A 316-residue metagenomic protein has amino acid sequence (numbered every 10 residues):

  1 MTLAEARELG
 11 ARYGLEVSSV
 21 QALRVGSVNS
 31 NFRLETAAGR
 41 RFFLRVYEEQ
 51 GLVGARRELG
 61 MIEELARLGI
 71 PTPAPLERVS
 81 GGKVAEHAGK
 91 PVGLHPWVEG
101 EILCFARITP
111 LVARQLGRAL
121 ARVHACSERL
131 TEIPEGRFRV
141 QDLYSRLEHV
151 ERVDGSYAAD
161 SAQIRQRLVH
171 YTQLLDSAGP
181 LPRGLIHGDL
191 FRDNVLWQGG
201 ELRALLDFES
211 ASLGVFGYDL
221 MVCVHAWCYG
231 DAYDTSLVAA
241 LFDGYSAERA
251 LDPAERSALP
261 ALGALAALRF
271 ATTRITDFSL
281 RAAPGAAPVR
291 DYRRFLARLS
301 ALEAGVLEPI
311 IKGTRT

Functional and structural regions predicted by a protein language model:
M1-S80, E201, V306, G313-T316: Conserved NTP-binding catalytic cores of kinases and kinase-like/nucleotidyltransferase enzymes across multiple kinase
T2-A11, R129-I133, Y144-G188, A250: An alpha-helical support segment within catalytic cores of ATP-dependent transferases
N29-T36, F43-L44, P75, T172-Y218 (+1 more regions): Active-site acidic catalytic loop and adjacent metal/ATP-binding pocket of ATP-dependent phosphoryl transfer enzymes
A37-E132: ATP-binding pocket architecture of kinase catalytic cores
G81, V92-F105, E148-V153, L268-G285: A glycine-centered beta->alpha junction motif in the catalytic cores of kinase/phosphotransferase enzymes
F105-D160, L181-R183, A286-V289: A cross-family kinase active-site recognition segment
G217-A250, A264-A283: Active-site activation/catalytic loop segments of kinase-like enzymes and analogous catalytic loops in related
F270-T316: ATP/Mg2+ or Mg2+-diphosphate-binding catalytic cores that bind nucleotide phosphates or diphosphates via glycine-rich
